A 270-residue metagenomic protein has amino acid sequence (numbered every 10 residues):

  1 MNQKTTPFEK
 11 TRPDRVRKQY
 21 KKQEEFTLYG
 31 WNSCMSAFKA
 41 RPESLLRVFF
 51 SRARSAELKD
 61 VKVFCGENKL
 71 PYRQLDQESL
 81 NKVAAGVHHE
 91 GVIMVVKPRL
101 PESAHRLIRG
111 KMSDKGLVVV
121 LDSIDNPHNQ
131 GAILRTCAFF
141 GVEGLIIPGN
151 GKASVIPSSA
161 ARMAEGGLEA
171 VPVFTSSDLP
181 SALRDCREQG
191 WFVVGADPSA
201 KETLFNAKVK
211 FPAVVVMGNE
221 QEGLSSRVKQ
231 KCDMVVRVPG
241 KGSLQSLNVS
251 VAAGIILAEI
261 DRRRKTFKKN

Functional and structural regions predicted by a protein language model:
M1-R109: N-terminal positively charged helical leader segments and presequences
G30, D122, N129, S246-N248: Active-site helix-initiating loop/hinge in glycosyltransferases
M35, F139, S159-G167, S226-N270: Structured adenosyl-cofactor binding patch, chiefly the S-adenosyl-L-methionine
E43, F50, D60, G66 (+1 more regions): RNA substrate-binding interface of SAM-dependent RNA methyltransferases
E57-L58, K152-S159, E222-K231: Short, glycine/polar-rich helix-capping loops at beta-to-alpha or helix-loop-helix junctions that flank or form
D76, K97, D122, P148-G149 (+4 more regions): Short beta->alpha connector loops at strand-helix junctions that form conserved, small/polar/Pro-enriched
E90-I93, R162-G166, K210-V214: Short, hinge-like loop/turn segments at secondary-structure boundaries
V194-N248: Active-site/ligand-binding-proximal alpha/beta "capping" segment
